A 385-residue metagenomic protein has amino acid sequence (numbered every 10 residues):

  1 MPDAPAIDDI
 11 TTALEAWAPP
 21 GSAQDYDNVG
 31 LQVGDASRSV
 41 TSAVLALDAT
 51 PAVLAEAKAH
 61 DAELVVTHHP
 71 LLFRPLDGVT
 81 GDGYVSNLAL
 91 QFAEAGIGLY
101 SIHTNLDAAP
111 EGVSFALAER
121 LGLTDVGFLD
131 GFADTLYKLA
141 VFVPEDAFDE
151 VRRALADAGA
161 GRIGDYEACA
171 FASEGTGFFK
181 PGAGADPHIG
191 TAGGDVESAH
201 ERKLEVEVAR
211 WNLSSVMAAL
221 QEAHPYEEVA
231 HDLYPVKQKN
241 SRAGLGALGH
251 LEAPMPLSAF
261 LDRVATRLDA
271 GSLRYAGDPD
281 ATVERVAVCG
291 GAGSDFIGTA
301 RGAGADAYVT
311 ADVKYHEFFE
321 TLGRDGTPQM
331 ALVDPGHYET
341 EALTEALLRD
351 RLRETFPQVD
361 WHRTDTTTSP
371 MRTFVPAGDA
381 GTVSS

Functional and structural regions predicted by a protein language model:
M1-S385: Hydrophobic structural segments
